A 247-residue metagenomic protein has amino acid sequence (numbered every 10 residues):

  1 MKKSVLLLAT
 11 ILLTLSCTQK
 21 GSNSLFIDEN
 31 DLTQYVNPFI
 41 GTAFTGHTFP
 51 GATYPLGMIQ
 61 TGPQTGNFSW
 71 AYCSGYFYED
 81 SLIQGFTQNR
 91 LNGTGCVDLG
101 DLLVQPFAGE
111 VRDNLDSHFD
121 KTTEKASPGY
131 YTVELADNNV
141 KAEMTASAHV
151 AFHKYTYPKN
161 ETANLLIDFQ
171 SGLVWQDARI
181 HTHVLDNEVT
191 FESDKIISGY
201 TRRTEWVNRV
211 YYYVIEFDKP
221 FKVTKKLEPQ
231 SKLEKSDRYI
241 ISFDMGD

Functional and structural regions predicted by a protein language model:
M1-S4: Positively charged n-region of N-terminal signal peptides that target proteins for export
L6-A9: Sec-dependent N-terminal signal peptides
L15-S16: C-terminal motif of bacterial Sec signal peptides marking the signal peptidase cleavage site
Q19-K20: Glycine/threonine-rich ATP-lid/beta-loop region of ATP-binding domains
N23-D247: Accessory carbohydrate-recognition regions in carbohydrate-active enzymes
